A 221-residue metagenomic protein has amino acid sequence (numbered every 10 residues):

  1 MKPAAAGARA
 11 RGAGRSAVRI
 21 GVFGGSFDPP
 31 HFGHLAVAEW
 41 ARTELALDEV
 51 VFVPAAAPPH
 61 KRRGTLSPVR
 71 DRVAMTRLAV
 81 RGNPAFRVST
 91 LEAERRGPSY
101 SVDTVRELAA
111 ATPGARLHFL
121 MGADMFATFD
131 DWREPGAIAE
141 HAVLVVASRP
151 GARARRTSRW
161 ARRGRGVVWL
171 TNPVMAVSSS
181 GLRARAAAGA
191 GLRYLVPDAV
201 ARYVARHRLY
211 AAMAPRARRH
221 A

Functional and structural regions predicted by a protein language model:
M1-A221: Nucleotidyltransferase catalytic core that binds NTPs
